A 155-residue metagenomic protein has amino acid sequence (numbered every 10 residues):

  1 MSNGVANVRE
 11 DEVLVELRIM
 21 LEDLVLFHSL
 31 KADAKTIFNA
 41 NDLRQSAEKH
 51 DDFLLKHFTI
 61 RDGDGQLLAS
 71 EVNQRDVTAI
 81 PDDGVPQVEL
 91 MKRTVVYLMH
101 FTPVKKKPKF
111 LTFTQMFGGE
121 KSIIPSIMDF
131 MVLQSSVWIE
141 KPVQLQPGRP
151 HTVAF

Functional and structural regions predicted by a protein language model:
M1-F155: N-terminal soluble domains immediately following signal/targeting peptides that reside in extracytoplasmic
